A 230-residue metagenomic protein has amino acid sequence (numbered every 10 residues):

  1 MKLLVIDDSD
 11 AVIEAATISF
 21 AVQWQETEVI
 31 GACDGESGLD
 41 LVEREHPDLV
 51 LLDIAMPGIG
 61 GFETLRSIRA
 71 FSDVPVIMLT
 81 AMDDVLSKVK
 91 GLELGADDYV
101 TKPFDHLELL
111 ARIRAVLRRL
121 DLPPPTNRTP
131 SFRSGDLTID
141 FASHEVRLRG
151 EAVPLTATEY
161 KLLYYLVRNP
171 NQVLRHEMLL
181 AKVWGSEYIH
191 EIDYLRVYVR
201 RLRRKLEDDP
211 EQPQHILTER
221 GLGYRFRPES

Functional and structural regions predicted by a protein language model:
K2, A115-V173, E177: Short, Lys/Arg-enriched segments at the junction into DNA-binding effector domains of transcriptional regulators
D7, D53, T80: Active-site residues of response regulator receiver
D10-I30: Two-component/phosphorelay signaling modules centered on CheY-like receiver
D34-S37, G60-E63: Acidic catalytic/metal-coordinating carboxylates
E45-L51: Active-site beta3 strand of CheY-like receiver
M56: Receiver (REC) domain active-site loop signature in two-component systems and cognate sites in sensor histidine kinases
R66, A70, P75-R133: Basic, amphipathic DNA-recognition helix from helix-turn-helix-like DNA-binding domains
P154, V199, R203-S230: DNA-binding patch around the recognition helix
